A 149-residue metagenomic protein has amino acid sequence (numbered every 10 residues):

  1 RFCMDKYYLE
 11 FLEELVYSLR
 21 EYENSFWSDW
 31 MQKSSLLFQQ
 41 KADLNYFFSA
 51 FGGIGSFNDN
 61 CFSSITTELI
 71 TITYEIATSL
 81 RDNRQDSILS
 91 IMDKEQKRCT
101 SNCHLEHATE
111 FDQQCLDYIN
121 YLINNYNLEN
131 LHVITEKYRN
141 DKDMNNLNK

Functional and structural regions predicted by a protein language model:
R1-M4, L147-K149: Short intrinsically disordered terminal tails
M4-Q32, Q96-T100, H132: Short terminal alpha-helical segments
M4-Y8, L37-A42, N83-R84: Solvent-exposed, well-ordered amphipathic alpha-helical segments that flank/support binding or catalytic loops
K6-L9, E13, Q32, L36 (+3 more regions): Generic structural signal for well-ordered, non-transmembrane alpha-helical segments in soluble/cytosolic regions
L15, L19-Y22, S34-F38, L80 (+2 more regions): Generic structural signal for hydrophobic core residues of well-folded globular domains
E21-I65: Amphipathic alpha-helical interaction modules
G52-N148: Amphipathic alpha-helical binding modules
